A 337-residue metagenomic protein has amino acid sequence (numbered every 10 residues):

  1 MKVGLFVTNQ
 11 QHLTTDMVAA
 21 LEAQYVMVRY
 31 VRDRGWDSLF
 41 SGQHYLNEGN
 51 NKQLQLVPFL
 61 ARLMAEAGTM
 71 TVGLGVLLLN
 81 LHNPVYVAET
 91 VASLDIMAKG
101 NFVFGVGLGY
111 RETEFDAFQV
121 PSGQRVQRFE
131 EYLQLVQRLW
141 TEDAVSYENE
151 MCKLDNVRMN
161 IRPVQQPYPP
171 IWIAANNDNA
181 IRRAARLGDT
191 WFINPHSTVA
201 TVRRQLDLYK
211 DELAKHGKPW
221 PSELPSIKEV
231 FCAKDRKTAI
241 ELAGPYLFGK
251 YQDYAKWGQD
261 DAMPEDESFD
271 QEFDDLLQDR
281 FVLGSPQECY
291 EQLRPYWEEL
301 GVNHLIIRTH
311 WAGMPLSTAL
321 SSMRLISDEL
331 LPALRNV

Functional and structural regions predicted by a protein language model:
M1-E66, M70-T71, Q166-P169: N-terminal beta1-alpha1-beta2 module of alpha/beta enzyme domains
V3-V7, L39-S41, V72-L74, F102-V106 (+4 more regions): Hydrophobic faces of well-ordered beta-strands that scaffold small-molecule active sites in alpha/beta enzyme cores
V7, D33, G123-M159, A200-N303 (+1 more regions): An alpha-helical appendage that flanks or caps ligand/catalytic pockets
N9-E22, L77-P84, Q165-N176, L277-P286: Active-site mouth loops of central-metabolism enzymes
V18-Y30, T90, A175-R182, E288-P295: Short, acidic/polar
S38-F59, L78, H196-V199, T309-A319: Glycine-rich, proline-tolerant flexible connector loops at the mouths of alpha/beta enzymes
N51-L74, Y132, M323-V337: Alpha-helix-loop-beta-strand connector modules within alpha/beta enzyme cores
N83-L187, V199-W220: Internal, glycine-rich beta/alpha segment that forms the wall or movable "lid" of small-molecule/cofactor binding
